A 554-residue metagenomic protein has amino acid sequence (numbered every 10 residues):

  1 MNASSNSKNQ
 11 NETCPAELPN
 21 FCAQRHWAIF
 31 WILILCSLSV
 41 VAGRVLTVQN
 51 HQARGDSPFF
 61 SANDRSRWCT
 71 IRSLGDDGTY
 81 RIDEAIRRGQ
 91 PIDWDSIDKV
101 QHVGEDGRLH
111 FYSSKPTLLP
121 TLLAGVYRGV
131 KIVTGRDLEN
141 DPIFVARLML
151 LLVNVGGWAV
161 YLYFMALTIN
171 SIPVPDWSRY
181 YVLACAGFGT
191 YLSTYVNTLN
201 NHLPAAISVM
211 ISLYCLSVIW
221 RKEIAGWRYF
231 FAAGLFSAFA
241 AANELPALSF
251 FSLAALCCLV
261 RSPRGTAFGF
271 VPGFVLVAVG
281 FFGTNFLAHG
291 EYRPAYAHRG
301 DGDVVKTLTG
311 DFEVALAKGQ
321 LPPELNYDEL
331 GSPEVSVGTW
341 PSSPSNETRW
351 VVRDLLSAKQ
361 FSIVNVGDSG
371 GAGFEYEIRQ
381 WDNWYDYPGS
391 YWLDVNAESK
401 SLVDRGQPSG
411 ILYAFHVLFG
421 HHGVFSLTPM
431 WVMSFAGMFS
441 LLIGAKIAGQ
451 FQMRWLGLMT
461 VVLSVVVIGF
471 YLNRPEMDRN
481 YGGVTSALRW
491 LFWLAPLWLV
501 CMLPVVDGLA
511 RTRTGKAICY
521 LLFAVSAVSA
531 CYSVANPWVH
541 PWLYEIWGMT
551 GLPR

Functional and structural regions predicted by a protein language model:
M1-Q49, F59, L150, N170 (+2 more regions): Start-transfer (signal-anchor) and selected internal transmembrane alpha helices of multi-pass inner/ER membrane
I71, V182-L183, G187, R228-E244 (+2 more regions): Membrane-interface alpha helices of multi-pass inner-membrane proteins
V133-D141, V160-F188, A206-I207, W220 (+1 more regions): Transmembrane-helix signature of polytopic, membrane-embedded enzymes that assemble or transfer cell-envelope glycans
L148-P173, I211-C215: Transmembrane-helix motifs of polytopic, lipid-linked glycan transferases
M165, A255-L256, H416, S426-R454 (+2 more regions): Hydrophobic, aromatic-rich transmembrane alpha-helices and their immediate juxtamembrane boundary segments
P204-E223, Y229-S237, F251-A255, L497-C501: Specific aromatic-rich, kink-prone transmembrane helix
V218-K222, S249-G283, G300-V304, F435-F451 (+1 more regions): Perimembrane helix-loop-helix junctions
T266-G437, V461-R474, S529-H540: Membrane-lumen/periplasm interface segments of specific transmembrane helices in polyprenyl phosphate-linked
